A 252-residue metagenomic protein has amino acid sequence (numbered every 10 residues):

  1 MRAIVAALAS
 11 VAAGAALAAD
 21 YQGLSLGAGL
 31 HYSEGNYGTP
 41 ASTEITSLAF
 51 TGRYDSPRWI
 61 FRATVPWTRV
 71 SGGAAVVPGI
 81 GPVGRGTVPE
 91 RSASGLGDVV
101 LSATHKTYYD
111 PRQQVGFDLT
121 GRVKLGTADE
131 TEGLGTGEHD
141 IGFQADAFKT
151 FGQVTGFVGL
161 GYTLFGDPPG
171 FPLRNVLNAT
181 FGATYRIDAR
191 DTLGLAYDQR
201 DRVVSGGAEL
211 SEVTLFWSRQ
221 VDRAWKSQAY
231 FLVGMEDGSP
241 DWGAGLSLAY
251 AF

Functional and structural regions predicted by a protein language model:
M1-Q22: Cleavable N-terminal export/targeting peptides
A18-D167, V176-F252: Transmembrane beta-barrel domains of Gram-negative outer membranes and organellar outer membranes
F171: Active-site cleft segment of glycoside hydrolase catalytic domains centered on the general acid/base Glu
